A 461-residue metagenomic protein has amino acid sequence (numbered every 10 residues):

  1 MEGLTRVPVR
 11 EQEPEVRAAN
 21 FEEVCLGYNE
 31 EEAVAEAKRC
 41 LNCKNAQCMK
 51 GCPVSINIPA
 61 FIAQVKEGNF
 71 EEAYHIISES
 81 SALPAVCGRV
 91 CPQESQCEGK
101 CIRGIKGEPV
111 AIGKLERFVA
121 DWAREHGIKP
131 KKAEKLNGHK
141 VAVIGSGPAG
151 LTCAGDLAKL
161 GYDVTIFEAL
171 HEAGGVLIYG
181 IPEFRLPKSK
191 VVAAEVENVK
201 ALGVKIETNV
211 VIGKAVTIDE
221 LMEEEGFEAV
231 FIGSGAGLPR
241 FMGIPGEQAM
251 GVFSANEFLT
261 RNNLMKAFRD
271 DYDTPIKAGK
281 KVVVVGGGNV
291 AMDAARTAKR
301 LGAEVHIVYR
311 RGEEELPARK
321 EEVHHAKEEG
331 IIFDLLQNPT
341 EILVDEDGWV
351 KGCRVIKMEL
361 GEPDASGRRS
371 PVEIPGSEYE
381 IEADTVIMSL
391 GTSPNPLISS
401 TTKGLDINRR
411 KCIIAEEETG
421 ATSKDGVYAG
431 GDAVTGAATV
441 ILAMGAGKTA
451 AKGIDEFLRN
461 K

Functional and structural regions predicted by a protein language model:
R17-A35, N57-R89, K106-A133, N262-N263: Ferredoxin-type iron-sulfur electron-transfer modules in oxidoreductases and energy-metabolism complexes
N42-E67, V86-V119, T165, E172 (+1 more regions): Iron-sulfur cluster-binding cysteine motifs and their immediate structural context in ferredoxin-like electron-transfer
E72, K135-L136, K140-I144, V196-I244 (+4 more regions): Feature captures the FAD/FMN-dependent oxidoreductase FAD-binding
V119-K135, A194-V211, P239-L301, N408-E418 (+1 more regions): Glycine-rich dinucleotide-binding loop and its adjacent helix/turn
H139-T165, A291-K299: N-terminal Rossmann-like FAD-binding beta1-loop-alpha1 element of flavoenzymes
D163-I166, L170-A201, I206-E207, A295-E341: Rossmann-like dinucleotide-binding cores of NAD(P)H-dependent redox enzymes
Q248-G279, P363-A437: FAD-site-proximal beta/loop scaffold in flavoenzymes
A433-R459: A conserved FAD-binding loop/helix module that cradles the flavin
